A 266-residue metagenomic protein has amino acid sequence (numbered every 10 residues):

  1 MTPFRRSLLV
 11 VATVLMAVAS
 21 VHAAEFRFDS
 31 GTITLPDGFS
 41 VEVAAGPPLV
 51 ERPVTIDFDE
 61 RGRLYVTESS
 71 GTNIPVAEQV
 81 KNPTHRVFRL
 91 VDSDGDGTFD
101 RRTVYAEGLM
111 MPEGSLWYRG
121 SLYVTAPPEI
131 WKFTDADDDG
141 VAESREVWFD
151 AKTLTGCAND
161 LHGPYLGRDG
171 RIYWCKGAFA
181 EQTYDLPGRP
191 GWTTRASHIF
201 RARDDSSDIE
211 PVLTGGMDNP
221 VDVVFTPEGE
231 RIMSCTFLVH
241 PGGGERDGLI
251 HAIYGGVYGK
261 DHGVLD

Functional and structural regions predicted by a protein language model:
M1-F4: N-terminal secretory signal peptides that target proteins for export/translocation
S7-A19: Bacterial N-terminal signal peptides
A24-D266: Beta-propeller blade termini and top-face loops
